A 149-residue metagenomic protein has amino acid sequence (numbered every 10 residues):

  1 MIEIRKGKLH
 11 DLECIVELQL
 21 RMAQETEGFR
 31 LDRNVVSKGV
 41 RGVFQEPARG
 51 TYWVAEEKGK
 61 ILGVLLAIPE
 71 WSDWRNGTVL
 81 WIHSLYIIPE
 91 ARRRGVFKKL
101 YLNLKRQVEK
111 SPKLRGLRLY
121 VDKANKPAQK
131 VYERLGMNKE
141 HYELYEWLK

Functional and structural regions predicted by a protein language model:
I2-E3: Extreme N-terminal starter segment of soluble prokaryotic enzymes
K6-L12, E17-G77, H83, Y101 (+1 more regions): Acetyl-CoA-dependent GNAT
E70-I82, R92, K113-R115, E140: A conserved beta-turn-beta hairpin within the catalytic core of GNAT-like acetyltransferases that forms part
H83, I88, D122: Residue-level recognition of the GNAT/N-acetyltransferase active site
I87, R93-R106, K130, R134: Conserved acetyl-CoA-binding loop-helix of GNAT-fold acetyltransferases
L114-A128, E146-K149: Conserved beta-strand-loop-alpha-helix junction that forms the acyl-donor binding cleft
Y132-Y142: Conserved acetyl-CoA-binding loop of GNAT-fold acetyltransferases
